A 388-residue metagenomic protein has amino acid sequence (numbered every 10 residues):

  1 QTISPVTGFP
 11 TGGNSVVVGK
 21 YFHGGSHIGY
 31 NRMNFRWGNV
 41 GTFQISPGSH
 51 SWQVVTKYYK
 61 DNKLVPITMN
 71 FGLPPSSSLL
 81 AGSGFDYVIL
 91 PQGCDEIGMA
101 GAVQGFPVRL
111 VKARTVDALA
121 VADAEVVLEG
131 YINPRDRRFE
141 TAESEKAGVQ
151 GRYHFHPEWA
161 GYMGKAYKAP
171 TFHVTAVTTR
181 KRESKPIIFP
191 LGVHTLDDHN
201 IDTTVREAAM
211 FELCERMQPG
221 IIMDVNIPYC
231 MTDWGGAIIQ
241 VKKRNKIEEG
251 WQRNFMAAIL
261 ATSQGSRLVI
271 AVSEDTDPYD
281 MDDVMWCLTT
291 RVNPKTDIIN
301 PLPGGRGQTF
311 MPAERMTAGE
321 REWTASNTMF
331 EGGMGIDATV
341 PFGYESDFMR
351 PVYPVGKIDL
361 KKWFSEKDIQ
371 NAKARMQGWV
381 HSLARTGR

Functional and structural regions predicted by a protein language model:
Q1-N70: Internal mixed beta-strand/loop scaffold within catalytic domains of large alpha/beta enzymes
L73-R388: Charged, compositionally biased interaction regions
